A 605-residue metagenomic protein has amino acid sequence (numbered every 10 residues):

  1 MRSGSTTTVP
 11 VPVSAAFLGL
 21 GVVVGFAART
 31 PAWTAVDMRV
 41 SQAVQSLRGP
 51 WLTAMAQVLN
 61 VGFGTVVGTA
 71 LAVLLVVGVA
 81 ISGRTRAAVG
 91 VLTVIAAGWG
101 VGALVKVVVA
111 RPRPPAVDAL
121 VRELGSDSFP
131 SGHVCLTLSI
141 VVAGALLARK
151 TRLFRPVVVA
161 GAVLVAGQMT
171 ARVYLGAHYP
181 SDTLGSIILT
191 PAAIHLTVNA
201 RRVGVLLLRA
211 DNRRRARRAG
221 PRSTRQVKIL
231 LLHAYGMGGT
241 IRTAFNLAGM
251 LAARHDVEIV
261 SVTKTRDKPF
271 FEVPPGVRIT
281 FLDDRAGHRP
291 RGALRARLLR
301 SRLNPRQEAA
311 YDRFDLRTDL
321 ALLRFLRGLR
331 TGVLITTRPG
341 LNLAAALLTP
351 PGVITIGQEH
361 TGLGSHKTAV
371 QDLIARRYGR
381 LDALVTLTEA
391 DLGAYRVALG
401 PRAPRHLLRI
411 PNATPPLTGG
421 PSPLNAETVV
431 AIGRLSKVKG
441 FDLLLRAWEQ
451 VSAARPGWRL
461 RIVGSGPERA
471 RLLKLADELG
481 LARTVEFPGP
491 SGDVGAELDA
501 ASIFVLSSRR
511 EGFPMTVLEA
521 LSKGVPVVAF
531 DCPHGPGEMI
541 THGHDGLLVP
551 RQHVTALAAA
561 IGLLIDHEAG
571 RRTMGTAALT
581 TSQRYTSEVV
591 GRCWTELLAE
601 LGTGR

Functional and structural regions predicted by a protein language model:
M1-V67, L71, V107-V121: N-terminal transmembrane-helix/juxtamembrane module of multi-pass inner/ER membrane proteins
A72, L231-M237, R254-A309: N-terminal strand-loop element at the rim of the active site of nucleotide-sugar-dependent glycosyltransferases
D118-A219: Membrane-embedded catalytic cores of phosphoryl/pyrophosphoryl-handling enzymes
I241-N246, E427, A431-Q450, P456 (+2 more regions): A conserved mid-protein helix/loop that constitutes part of the nucleotide-sugar donor-binding site
G357, G364, G379-T418: Donor nucleotide-sugar binding/catalytic pocket of nucleotide-sugar-dependent glycosyltransferases
P490, R509: Aromatic "clamp/platform" in nucleotide-sugar-dependent glycosyltransferases that forms part of the donor/acceptor
P526-F530: Short hydrophobic beta-strand element within catalytic cores of glycosyltransferases and related nucleotide-activated
T541-G543, L547-V554, L563-E568, Q583: Conserved acidic donor-binding segment of nucleotide-sugar-dependent glycosyltransferases
